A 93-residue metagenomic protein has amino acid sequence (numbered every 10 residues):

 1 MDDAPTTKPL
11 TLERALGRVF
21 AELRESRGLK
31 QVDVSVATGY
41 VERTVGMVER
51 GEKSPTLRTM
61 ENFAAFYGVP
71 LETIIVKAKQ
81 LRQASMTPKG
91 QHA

Functional and structural regions predicted by a protein language model:
M1-S26: A short, Lys/Arg-rich alpha-helix, primarily the initiator
D2-P5, A65, I75-A93: Short, charged recognition helix plus adjacent turn of helix-turn-helix-like nucleic-acid-binding domains
P5, G39, R58-T73: DNA major-groove recognition helix of helix-turn-helix/homeodomain DNA-binding modules
A15, S26, E52-P55, F66: Helix-turn-helix/winged-helix DNA-binding modules
R18-A37, N62, K89-G90: Short basic helix-loop element that most often maps to the first helix and adjoining turn of HTH DNA-binding modules
F20, V34-S35, V45-V48, I74: Conserved hydrophobic/aromatic packing and binding residues within compact polymer-binding modules
G39-P55: Recognition helix of helix-turn-helix/homeodomain-like DNA-binding domains that insert into the DNA major groove
